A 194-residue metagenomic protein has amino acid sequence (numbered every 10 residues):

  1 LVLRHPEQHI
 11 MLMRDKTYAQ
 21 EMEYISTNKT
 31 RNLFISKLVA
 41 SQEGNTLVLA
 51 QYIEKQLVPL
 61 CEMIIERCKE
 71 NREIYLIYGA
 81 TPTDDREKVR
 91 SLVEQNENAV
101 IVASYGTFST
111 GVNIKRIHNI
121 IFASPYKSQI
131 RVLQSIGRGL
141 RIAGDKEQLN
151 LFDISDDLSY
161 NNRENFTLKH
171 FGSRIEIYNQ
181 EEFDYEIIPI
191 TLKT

Functional and structural regions predicted by a protein language model:
L1-V2, Y75, I121, F152 (+1 more regions): Hydrophobic/aromatic beta-strand patches that form the interior of the parallel beta-sheet core in alpha/beta enzyme
V2-R4, L47-Q51, Y75-G79, I101-S104: Short, conserved beta-strand edge motifs with alternating hydrophobic and charged residues
V2-R4, Q8-K69: Conserved interdomain hinge at the start of the Helicase C-terminal
M22-N28, L76-A80, N98: Short, flexible loop segments at the rims of nucleotide/cofactor-binding pockets, characterized by
S41, N45-T46, F183-T194: Long, largely alpha-helical accessory region at the distal end of helicase-like NTP-driven motors
G44-N45, R72-E73, E97-A99: Short coil/turn segments at beta-strand junctions that form active-site/ligand-binding loops
L47, I65-E87: Conserved RecA-like helicase motor-core motifs
G79-Q180: Conserved RecA-like P-loop NTPase helicase motor core
